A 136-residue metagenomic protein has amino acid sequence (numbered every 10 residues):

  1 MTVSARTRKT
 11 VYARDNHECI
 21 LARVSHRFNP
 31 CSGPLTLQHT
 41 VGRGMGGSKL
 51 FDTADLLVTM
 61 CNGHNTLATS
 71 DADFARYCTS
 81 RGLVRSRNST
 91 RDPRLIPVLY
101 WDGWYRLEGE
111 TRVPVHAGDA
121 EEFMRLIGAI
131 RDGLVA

Functional and structural regions predicted by a protein language model:
M1-T7, T40-G47: Short Cys/His-rich Zn2+-coordinating modules
T2-T36, V58-H64: Short cysteine-rich loop/turn motifs with clustered Cys
R6, D73-Y77, E122: Exposed alpha-helical structural elements
T10, R14, Y77, R81 (+2 more regions): Residues that form generic nucleotide/phosphate-binding pockets
R27-T40, T69-C78: Short Cys/His-rich "knuckle" micro-motifs
H39, C61, G109: Pocket-edge structural micro-motifs
G44-D55, T66-T111: Polybasic, low-complexity binding patches
W101, E108-A136: Charged phosphate-binding loop/patch that engages nucleotide di/tri-phosphates or the phosphate backbone of nucleic
